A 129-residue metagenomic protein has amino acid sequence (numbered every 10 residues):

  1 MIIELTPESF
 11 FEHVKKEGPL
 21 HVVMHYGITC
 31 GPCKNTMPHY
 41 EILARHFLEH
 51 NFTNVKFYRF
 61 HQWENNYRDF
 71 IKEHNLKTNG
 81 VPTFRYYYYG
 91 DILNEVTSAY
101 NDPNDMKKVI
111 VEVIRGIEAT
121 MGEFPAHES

Functional and structural regions predicted by a protein language model:
I2-P7, H25, M37, E41-A44 (+1 more regions): Thiol-based oxidoreductase modules, predominantly thioredoxin-like and allied folds used for disulfide exchange
F11, K15, M37, E41-R45 (+2 more regions): Amphipathic alpha-helical interaction motifs in eukaryotic regulatory proteins
E12-V14, D69-N75: Short amphipathic alpha-helix with an adjacent loop that forms part of the alpha/beta core around
K16-I28: Short active-site neighborhood of thiol/selenol oxidoreductases, capturing the structured segment around
E17-L20, F52-K56, Y88: Loop/turn elements at helix/coil->beta-strand transitions in domains of secreted/extracellular proteins
C30-C33: Short cysteine clusters
T36-P38, F70-E73, T97-Y100: Short coil/turn segments at secondary-structure boundaries
T78-A126: Non-catalytic, surface beta->alpha helical segment in thiol-disulfide oxidoreductase systems
